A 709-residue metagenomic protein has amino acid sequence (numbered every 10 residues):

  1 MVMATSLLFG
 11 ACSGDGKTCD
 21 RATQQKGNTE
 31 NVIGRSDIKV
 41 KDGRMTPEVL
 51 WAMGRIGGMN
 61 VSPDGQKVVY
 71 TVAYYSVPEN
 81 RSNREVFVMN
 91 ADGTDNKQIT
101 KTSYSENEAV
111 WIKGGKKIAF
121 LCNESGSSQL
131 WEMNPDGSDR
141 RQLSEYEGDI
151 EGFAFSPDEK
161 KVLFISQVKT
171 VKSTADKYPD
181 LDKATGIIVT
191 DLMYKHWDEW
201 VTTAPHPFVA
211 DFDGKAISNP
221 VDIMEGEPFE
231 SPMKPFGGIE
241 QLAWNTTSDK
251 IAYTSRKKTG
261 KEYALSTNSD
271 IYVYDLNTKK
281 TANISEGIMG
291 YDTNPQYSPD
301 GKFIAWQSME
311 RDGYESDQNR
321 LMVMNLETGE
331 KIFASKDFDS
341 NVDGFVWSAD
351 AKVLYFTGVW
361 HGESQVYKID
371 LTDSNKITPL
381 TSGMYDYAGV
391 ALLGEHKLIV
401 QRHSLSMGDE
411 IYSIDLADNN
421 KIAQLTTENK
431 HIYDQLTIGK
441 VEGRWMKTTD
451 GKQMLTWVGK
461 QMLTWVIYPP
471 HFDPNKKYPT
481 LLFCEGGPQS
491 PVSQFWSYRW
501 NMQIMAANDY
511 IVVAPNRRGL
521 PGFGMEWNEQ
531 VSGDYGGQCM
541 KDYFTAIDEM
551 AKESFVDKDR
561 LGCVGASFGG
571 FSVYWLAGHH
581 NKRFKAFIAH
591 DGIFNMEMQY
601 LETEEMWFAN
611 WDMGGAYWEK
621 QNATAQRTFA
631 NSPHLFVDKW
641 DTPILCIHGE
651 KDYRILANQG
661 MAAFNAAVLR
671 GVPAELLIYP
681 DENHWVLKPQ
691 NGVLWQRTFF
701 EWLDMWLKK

Functional and structural regions predicted by a protein language model:
G10-A11: C-terminal motif of bacterial Sec signal peptides marking the signal peptidase cleavage site
R21-I33, R84, Q167-G226, T254-D270 (+3 more regions): Predominantly five- to eight-bladed beta-propeller fold
V32-R55, R81, M89-S105, C122 (+10 more regions): Multi-bladed beta-propeller domains
P63-D64, K113-G114, P157-D158, T246-T247 (+3 more regions): Residue-level detector of Asp-centered blade-edge/turn motifs that repeat once per structural unit in beta-propeller
G65-V68, I118-A119, V162-L163, I251 (+3 more regions): Hydrophobic beta-strand positions that form the internal "hydrophobic ladder" of WD40/Gbeta-like beta-propeller blades
T259, N420, T427-D559, A566 (+1 more regions): Cap/lid segment of the alpha/beta-hydrolase catalytic domain
N501, A506, A514-K709: Active-site-proximal cap/loop segments of hydrolase catalytic domains
